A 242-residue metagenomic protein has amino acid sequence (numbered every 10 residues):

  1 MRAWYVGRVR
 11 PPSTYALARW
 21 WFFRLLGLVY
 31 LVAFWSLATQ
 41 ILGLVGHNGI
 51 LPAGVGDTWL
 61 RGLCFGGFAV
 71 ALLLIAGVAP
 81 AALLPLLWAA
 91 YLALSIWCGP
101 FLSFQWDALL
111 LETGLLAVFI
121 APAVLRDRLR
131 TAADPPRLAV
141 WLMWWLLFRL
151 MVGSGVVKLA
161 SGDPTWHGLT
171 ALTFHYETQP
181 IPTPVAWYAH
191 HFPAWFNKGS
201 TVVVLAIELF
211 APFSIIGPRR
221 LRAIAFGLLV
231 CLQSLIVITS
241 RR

Functional and structural regions predicted by a protein language model:
M1-R242: Alpha-helical membrane-anchoring segments
